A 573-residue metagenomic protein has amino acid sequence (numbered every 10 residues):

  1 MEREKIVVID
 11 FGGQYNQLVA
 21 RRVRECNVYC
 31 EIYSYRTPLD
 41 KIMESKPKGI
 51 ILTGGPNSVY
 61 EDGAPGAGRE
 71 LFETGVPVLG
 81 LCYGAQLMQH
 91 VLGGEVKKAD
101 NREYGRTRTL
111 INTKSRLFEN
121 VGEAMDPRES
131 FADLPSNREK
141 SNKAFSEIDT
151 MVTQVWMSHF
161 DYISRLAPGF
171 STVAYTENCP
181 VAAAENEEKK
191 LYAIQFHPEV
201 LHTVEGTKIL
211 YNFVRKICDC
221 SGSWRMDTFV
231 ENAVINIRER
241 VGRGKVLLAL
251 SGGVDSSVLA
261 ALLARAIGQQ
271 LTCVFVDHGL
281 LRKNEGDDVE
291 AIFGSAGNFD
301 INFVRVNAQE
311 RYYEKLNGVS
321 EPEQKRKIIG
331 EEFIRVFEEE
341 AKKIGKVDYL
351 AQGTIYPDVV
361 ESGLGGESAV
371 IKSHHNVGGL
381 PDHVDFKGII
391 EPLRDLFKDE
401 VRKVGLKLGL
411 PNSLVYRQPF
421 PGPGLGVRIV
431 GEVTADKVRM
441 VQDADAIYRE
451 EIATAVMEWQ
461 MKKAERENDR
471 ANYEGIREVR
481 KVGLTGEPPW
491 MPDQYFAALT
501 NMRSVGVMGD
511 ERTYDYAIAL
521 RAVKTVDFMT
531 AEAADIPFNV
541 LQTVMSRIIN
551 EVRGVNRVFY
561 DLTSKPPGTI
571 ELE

Functional and structural regions predicted by a protein language model:
M1-L52, P56-D62, G66-T74, H90-D348 (+2 more regions): RNA-binding accessory domains that recognize and position tRNA/RNA substrates
G80, G84, Q89: Gly/Ala-rich beta-loop-alpha elbow adjacent to hydrolase catalytic centers
